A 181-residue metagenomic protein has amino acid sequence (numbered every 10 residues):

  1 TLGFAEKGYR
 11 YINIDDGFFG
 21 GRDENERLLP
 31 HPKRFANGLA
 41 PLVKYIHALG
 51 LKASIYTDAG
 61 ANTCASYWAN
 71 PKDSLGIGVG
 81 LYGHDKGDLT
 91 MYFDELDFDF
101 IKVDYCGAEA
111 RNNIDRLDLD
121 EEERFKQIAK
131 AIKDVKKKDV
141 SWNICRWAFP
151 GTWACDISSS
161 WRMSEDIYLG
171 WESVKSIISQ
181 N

Functional and structural regions predicted by a protein language model:
T1-I114: Aromatic-lined carbohydrate-binding/catalytic grooves of carbohydrate-active enzymes
F4-E6, D134, W153-C155: A generic structural signal for short, solvent-exposed coil/turn residues that cap or connect secondary-structure
I12, A53, Y92, I128 (+2 more regions): Generic structural hydrophobic/aromatic packing signal, biased to beta-strands
R27-L29, N70-K72, F125-I128, D156-W161: Short secondary-structure boundary/capping segments
D99-I101, Y105-V140, I144-A148: Extracytoplasmic, non-cytosolic globular domains
D139-N181: Glycan-recognition surfaces
